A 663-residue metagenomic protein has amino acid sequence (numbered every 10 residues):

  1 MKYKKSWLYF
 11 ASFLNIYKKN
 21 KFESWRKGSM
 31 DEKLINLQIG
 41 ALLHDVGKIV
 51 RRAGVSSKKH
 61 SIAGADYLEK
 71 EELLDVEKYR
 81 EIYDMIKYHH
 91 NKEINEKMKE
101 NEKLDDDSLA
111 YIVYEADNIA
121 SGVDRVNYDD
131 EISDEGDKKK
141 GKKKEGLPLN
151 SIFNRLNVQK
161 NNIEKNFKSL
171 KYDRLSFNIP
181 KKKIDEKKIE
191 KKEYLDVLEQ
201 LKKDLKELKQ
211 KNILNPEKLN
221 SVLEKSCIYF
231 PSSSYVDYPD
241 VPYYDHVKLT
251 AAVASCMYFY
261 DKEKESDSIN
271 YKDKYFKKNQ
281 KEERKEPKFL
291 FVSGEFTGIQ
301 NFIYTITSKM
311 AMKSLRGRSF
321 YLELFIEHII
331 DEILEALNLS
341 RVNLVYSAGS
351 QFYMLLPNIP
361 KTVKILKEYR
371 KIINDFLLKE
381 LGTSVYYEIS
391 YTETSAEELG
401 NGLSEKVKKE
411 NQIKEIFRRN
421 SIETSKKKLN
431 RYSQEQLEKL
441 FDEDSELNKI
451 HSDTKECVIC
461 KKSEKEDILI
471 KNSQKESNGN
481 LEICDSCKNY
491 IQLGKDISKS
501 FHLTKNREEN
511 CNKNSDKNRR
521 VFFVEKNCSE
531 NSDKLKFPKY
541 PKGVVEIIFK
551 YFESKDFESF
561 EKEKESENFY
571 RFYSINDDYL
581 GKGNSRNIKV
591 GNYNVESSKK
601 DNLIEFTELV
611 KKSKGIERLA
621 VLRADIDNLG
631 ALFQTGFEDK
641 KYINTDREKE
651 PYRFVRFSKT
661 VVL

Functional and structural regions predicted by a protein language model:
M1-I39, I49, S61-V76, V241-N279 (+1 more regions): Alpha-helical phosphate/pyrophosphate-handling elements in metalloenzyme active cores
Y3-K181, F230-S233, K277-K285, Y304-A311 (+1 more regions): Divalent metal-dependent catalytic cores for phosphoryl transfer on phosphate-bearing substrates
I82-H90, L290, S340-L355, G382-N401 (+1 more regions): A short glycine-enriched loop-to-beta-strand structural element that forms part of the catalytic core of nucleotide
N150-V158, I163-G294, L603-F606, K614-I616: Intrinsically disordered, low-complexity terminal regulatory regions
K188-S232, V236-D240, E286-I330, F352 (+1 more regions): Catalytic NTP-binding/metal-coordinating core of nucleotidyl cyclase/transferase enzymes
I330-M354, E380-S390, R520-V521, N527-V545 (+4 more regions): Conserved helix-loop-beta segment at the catalytic/binding core of cyclic-nucleotide signaling proteins
C457-C460, C484-C487: Short cysteine-rich clusters marking metal-coordination/redox-active sites
F522-K611, E648: Long, low-complexity, polar/charged, intrinsically disordered or flexibly structured peripheral segments
